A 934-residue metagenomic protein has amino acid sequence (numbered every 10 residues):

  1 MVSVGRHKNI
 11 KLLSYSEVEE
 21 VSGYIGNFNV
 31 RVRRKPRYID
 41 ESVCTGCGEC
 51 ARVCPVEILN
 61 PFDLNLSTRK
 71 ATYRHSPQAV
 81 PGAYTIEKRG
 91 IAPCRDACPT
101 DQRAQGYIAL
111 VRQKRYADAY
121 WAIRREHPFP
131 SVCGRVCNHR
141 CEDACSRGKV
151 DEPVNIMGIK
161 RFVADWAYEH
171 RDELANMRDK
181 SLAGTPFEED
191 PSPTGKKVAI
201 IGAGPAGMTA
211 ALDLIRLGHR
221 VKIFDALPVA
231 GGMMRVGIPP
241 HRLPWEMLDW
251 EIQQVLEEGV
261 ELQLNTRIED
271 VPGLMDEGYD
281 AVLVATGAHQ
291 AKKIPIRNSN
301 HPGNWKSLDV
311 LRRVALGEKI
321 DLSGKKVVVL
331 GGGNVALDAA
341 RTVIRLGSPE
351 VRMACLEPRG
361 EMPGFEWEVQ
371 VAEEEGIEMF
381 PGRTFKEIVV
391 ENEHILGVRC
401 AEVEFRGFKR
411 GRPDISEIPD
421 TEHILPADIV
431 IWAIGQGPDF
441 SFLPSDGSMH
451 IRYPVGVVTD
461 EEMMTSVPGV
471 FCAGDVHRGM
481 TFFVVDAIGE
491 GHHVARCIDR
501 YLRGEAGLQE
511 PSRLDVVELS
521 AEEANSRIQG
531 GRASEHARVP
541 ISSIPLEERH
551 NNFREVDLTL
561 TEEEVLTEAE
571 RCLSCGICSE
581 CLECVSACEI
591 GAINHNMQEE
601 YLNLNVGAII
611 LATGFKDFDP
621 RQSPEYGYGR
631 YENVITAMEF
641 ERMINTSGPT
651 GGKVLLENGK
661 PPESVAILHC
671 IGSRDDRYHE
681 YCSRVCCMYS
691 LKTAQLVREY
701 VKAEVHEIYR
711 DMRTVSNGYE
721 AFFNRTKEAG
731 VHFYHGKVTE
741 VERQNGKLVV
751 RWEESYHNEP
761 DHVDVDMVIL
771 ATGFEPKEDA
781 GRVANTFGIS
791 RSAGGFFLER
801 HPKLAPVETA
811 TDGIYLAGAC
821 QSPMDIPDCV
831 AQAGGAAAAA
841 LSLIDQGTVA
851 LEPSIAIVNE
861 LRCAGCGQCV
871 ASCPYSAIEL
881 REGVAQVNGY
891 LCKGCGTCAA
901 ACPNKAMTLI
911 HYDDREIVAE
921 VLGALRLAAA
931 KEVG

Functional and structural regions predicted by a protein language model:
M1, K11-V43, P55-P93, Q102-P128 (+14 more regions): Non-heme iron-sulfur electron-transfer modules
M1-R6, K70-R74, P99-R112, Y120-I123 (+12 more regions): Beta1-alpha1 glycine-rich phosphate/pyrophosphate-binding loop at the start of Rossmann-like nucleotide-binding domains
V4-D40, P244-K293, N304-L322, R345-P454 (+5 more regions): A Rossmann-like FAD-binding core segment of flavoenzymes
N60-G82, P302-K325, F408-T481, D486 (+4 more regions): FAD-site-proximal beta/loop scaffold in flavoenzymes
Y73-P77, V163-P191, Q253-N265, A291-L346 (+3 more regions): Glycine-rich dinucleotide-binding loop and its adjacent helix/turn
P77-I86, Q370, E374, T384-H394 (+9 more regions): Mid-to-C-terminal Rossmann-like scaffold of FAD/NAD(P)H-dependent oxidoreductases
P93-D96, T100-P186, Q254-L256, L264 (+11 more regions): Glycine/serine-rich phosphate-binding loop and adjoining beta1-alpha1 elements at the start of nucleotide-handling
V476-E505, I610, R677-M688, A817-G847: A conserved FAD-binding loop/helix module that cradles the flavin
